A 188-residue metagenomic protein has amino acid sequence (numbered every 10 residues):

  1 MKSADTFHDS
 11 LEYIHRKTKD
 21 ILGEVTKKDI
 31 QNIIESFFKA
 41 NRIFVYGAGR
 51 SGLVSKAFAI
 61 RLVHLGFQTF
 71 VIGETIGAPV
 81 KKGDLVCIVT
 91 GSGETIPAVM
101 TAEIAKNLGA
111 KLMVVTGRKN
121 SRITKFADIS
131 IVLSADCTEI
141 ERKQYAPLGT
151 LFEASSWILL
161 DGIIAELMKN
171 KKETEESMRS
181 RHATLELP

Functional and structural regions predicted by a protein language model:
M1, G162, K169-P188: A short, charged, Gly/Pro-tolerant segment at domain boundaries
M1-G23: Generic N-terminal amphipathic, Lys/Arg-enriched alpha-helix
Y13, D20, N32, I158 (+1 more regions): Alpha-helical scaffold segments in soluble metabolic enzymes
L22-K39: A short, well-structured juxtamembrane/interface segment
T26, V45, K171-K172: Secondary-structure transition/hinge residues
R42-I158, I164-A165: Glycine-rich phosphate-binding loops that contact phosphosugars or nucleotide phosphates
